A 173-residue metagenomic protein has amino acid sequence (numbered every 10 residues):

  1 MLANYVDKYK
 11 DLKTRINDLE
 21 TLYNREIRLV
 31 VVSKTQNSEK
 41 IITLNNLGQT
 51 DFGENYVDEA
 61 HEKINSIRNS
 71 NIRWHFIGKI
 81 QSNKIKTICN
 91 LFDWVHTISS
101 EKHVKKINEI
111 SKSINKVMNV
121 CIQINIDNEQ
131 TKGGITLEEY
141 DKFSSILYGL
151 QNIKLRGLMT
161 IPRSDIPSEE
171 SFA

Functional and structural regions predicted by a protein language model:
M1-A173: Conserved alpha/beta-domain cores
